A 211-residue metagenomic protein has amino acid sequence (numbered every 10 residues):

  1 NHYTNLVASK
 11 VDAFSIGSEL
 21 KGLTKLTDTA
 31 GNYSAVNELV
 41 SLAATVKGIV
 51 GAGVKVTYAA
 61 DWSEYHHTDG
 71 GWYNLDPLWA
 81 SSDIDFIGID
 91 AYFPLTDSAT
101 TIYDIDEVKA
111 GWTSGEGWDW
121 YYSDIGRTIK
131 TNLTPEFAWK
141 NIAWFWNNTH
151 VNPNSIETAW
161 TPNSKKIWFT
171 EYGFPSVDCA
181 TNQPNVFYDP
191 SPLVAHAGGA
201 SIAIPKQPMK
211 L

Functional and structural regions predicted by a protein language model:
N1, A195-K210: A short acidic, glycine-rich active-site loop that binds or catalyzes chemistry on phosphate/adenosine moieties
H2-Y188: Noncatalytic carbohydrate-binding groove/subsite architecture in carbohydrate-active enzymes
Y188-H196: Short, low-complexity, polybasic intrinsically disordered segments
